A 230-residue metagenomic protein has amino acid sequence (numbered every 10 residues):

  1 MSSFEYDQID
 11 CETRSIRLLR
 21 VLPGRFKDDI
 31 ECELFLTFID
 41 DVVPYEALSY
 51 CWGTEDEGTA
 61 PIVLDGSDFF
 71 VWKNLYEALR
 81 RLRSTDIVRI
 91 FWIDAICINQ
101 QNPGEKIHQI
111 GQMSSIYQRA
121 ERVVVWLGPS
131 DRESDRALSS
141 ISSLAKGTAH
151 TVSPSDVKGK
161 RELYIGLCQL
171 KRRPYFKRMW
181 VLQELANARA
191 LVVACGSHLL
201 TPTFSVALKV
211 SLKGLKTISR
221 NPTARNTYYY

Functional and structural regions predicted by a protein language model:
S2-I16, R20-A47, C51-V71, A78-I87 (+1 more regions): Metal-ion-coordinating, acidic/His-rich active-site neighborhoods of enzymes acting on phosphate-containing substrates
I90: Hydrophobic "anchor" residues on beta-strands that sit immediately upstream of conserved functional sites
I96: Conserved Walker B
